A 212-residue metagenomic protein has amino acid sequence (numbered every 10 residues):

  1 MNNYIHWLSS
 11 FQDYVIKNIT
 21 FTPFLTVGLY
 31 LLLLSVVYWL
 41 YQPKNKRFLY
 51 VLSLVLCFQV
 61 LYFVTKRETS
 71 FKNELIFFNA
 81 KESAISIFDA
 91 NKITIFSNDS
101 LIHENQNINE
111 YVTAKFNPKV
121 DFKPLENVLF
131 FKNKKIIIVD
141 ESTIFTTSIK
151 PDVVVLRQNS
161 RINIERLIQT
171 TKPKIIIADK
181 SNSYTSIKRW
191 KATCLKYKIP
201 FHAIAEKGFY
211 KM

Functional and structural regions predicted by a protein language model:
M1-F77, A84: Transmembrane helix-bundle segments that form internal channels/tunnels in multi-pass membrane proteins, characterized
A80-E82, S86-M212: Extracytosolic and intramembrane catalytic regions of membrane-associated proteins in envelope/secretory systems
